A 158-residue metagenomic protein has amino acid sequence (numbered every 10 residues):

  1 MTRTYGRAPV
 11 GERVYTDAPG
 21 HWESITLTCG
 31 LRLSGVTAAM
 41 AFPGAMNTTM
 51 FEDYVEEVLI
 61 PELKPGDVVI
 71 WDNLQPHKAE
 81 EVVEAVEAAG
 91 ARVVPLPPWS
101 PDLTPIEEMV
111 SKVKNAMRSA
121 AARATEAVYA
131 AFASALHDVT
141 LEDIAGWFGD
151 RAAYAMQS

Functional and structural regions predicted by a protein language model:
M1-E56, Y154: Extended, low-complexity cationic-aromatic segments
G6-P9, E87, K112-K114: Short, hinge-like loop/turn segments at secondary-structure boundaries
R32-V36, Q75-P76, S100-P101: Short, solvent-exposed loop/turn segments at secondary-structure junctions
M50-V68: Short, basic/hydrophobic alpha-helical segments
D72-N73, E80, V94-R118: RNase H-like two-metal-ion nuclease catalytic core shared by retroviral integrases and related mobile-element nucleases
A79-A89: Short, aromatic/basic amphipathic alpha-helical patches
I106-S158: C-terminal anion-handling pockets and recognition modules
